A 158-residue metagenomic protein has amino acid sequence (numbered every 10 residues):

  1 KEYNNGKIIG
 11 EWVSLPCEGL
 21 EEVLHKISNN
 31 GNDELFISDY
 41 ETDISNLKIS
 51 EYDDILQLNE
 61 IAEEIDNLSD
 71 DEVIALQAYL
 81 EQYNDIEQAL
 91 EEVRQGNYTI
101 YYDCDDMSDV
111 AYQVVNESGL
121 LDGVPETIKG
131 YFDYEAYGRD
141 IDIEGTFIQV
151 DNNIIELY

Functional and structural regions predicted by a protein language model:
K1-N32: N-terminal ordered "arm"
E2, A111-Y158: Acidic, proline/glycine-rich low-complexity IDRs
S14, F36-D39, Q149, E156: Residues in well-ordered beta-strands of folded domains
L20-N84: Structured domain cores in non-transmembrane regions
S38-Y40, I74-Q77, E91-V93, P125-T127 (+1 more regions): Short coil/turn segments at secondary-structure boundaries
E81-N97: Structured, non-catalytic alpha/beta "coupling" segments that mediate domain-domain communication and provide generic
Y102-M107: Short helix/strand-capping turn motifs
